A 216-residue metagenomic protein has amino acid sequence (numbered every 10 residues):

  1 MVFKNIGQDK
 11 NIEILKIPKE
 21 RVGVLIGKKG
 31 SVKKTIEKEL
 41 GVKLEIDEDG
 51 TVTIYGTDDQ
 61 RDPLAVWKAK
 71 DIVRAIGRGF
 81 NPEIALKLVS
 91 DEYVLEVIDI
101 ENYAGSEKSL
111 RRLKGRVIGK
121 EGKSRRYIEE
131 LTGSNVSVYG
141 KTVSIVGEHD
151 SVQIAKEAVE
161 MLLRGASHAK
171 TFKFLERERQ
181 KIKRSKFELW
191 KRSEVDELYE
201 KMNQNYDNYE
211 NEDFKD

Functional and structural regions predicted by a protein language model:
M1-D216: RNA-contacting regions in translation and RNA-metabolism proteins, encompassing KH/S1 modules where present
